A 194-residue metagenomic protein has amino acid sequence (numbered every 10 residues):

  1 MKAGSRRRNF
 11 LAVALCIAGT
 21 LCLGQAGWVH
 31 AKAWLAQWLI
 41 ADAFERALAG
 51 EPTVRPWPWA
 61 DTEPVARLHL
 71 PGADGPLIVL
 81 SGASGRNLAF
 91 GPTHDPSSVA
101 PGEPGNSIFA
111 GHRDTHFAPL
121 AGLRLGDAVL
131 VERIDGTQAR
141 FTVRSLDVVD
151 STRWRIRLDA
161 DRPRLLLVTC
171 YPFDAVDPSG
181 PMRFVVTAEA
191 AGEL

Functional and structural regions predicted by a protein language model:
M1-R6: N-terminal Lys/Arg-rich, disordered targeting/topogenic segments
N9-L194: Solvent-exposed, non-transmembrane regions of membrane-associated and secreted proteins
